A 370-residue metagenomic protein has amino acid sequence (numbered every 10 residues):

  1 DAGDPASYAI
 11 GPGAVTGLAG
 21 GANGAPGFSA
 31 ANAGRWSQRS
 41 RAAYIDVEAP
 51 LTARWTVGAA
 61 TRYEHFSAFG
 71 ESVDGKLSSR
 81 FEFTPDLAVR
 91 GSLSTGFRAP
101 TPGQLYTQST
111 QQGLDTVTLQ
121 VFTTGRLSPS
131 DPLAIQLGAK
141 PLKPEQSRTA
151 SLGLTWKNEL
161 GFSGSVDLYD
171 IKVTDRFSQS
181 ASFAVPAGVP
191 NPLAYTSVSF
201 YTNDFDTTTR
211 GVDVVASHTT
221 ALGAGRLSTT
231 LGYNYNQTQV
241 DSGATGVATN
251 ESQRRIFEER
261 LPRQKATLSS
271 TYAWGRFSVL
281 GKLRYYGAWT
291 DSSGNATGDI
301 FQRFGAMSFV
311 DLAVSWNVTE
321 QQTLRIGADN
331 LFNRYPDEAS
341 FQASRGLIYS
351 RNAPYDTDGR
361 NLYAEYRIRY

Functional and structural regions predicted by a protein language model:
D1, R41, T61-S67, L93-A99 (+10 more regions): Transmembrane beta-strands of outer-membrane beta-barrel pores
D1-T56, T245-T271: Outer-membrane beta-barrel transmembrane domain signature of Gram-negative proteins, especially the mid-to-C-terminal
G34-E82, S147, A273, S278-Y286: Surface-exposed extracellular loop regions of Gram-negative outer-membrane beta-barrel proteins
W36, D86, G96-S165, K172 (+6 more regions): Outer-membrane beta-barrel signature, preferentially recognizing the C-terminal barrel domain of Gram-negative
R54-V57, D86-V89, L160-G164, A224-L227 (+3 more regions): Repeated loop/turn-to-beta-strand initiation elements of outer-membrane beta-barrel proteins
T56, S163-G294: Gram-negative outer-membrane beta-barrel transporters
A59, L77, G91, L152-L154 (+8 more regions): Membrane-embedded beta-strand positions of outer-membrane beta-barrel proteins
Y285-G294, S315-Y370: C-terminal beta-signal and adjacent terminal beta-strands/loops of Gram-negative outer-membrane beta-barrel proteins
